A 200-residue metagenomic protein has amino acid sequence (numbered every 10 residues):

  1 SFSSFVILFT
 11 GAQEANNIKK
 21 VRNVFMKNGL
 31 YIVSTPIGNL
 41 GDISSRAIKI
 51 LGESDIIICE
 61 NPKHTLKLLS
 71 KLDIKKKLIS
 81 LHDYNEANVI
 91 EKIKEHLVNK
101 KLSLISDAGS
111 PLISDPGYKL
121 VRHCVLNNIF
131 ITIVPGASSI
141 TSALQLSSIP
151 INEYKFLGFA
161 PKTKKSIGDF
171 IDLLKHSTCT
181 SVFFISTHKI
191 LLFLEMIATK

Functional and structural regions predicted by a protein language model:
S1-S4, N16-N17: Low-acidity, Ser/Thr- and Arg-rich intrinsically disordered low-complexity segments
L8, A12-A15: Residue-level detector of structural "landmarks"
F25-Y84: Glycine-rich, flexible N-terminal cofactor/catalytic loop recognition
K27-N28, T141-K200: Beta-strand/loop-alpha-helix module characteristic of Rossmann-like adenine-cofactor folds
I37-G38, D107-P111, T187-K189: Short glycine-rich anion-binding loops that position phosphate/pyrophosphate groups of nucleotides and phosphorylated
L51-I57, I129-I131, C179-S181: Short active-site oxyanion
D83-V98, P116: Short phosphate-binding loop-to-helix
V98-L157: Short glycine-cluster motifs
